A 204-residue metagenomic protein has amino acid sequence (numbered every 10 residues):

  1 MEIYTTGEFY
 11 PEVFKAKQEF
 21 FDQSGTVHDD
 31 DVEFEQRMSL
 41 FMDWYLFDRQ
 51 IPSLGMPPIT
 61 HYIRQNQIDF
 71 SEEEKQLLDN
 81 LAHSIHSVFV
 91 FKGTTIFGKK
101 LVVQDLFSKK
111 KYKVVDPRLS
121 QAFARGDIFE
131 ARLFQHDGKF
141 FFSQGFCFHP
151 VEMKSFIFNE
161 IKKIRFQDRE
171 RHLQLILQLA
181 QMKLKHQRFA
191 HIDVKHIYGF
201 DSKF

Functional and structural regions predicted by a protein language model:
M1-V88, G93-G98, Q121, I128 (+1 more regions): Mixed-charge, low-complexity intrinsically disordered regions
K92-Y112: OB-fold (S1/OB) nucleic-acid-binding surfaces
S108-A122: Beta-strand/loop nucleic-acid-binding surfaces
